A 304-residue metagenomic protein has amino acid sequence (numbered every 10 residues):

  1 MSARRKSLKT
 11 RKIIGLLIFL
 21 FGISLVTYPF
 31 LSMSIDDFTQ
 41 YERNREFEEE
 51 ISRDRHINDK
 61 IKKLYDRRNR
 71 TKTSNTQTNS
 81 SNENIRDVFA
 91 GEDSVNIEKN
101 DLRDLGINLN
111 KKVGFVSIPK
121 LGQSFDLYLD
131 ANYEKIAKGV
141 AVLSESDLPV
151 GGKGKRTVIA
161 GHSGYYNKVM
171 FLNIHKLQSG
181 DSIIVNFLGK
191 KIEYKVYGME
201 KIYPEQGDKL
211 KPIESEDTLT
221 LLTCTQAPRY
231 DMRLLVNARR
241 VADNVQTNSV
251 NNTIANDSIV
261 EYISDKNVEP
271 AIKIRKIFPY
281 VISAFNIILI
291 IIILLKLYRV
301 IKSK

Functional and structural regions predicted by a protein language model:
M1-L8, S303-K304: N-terminal Lys/Arg-rich, disordered targeting/topogenic segments
K6-P279, S283-N286, K296-Y298: Solvent-exposed, non-transmembrane regions of membrane-associated and secreted proteins
L289-K304: Juxtamembrane interface at the cytosolic side of transmembrane helices
